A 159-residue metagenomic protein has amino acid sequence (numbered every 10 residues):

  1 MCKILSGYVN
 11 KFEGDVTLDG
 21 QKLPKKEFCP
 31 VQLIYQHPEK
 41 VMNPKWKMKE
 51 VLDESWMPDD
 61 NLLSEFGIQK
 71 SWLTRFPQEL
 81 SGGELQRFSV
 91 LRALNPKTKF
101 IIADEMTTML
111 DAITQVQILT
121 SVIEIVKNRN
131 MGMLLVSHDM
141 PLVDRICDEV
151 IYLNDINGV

Functional and structural regions predicted by a protein language model:
S6: Helix-to-loop junction immediately C-terminal to a conserved catalytic motif
K11-E27: Conserved ABC transporter NBD signature motif
H37, P44-D59: Q-loop/switch helix immediately C-terminal to the Walker
F76-L80, E84: Conserved ABC ATPase signature
V90, I102, I118: Hydrophobic anchor residue at the start of the ABC signature
V116-R129: Helical segment within the ABC ATPase nucleotide-binding domain
S137-H138: H-loop/switch region of ABC-family ATPase nucleotide-binding domains
